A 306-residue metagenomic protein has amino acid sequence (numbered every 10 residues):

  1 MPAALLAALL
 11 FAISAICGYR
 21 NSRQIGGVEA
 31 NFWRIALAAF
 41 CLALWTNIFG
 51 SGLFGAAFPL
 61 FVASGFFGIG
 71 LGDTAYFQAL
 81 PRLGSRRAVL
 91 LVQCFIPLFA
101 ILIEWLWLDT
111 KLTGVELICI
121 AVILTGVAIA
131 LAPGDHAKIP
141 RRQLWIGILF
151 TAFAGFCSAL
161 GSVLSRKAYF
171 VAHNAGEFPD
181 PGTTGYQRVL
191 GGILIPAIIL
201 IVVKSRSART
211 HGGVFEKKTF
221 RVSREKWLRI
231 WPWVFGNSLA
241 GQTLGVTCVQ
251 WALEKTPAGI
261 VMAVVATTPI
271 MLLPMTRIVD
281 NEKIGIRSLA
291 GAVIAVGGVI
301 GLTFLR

Functional and structural regions predicted by a protein language model:
M1-L5, L9-A63, T74-L83, A132-F150 (+5 more regions): Membrane-interface interhelical linkers
L6, W33-R34, S64, L91-V92 (+4 more regions): Hydrophobic core positions of alpha-helical segments in small-molecule transporters and transporter systems
A7, S64-G65, T110-I123, D180-P196: Alpha-helical transmembrane segments
A12, A43, F66-G70, C94-L102 (+7 more regions): Hydrophobic/small/kink-forming positions within alpha-helical transmembrane segments of polytopic membrane proteins
S14-Y19, Y76-F77, A88, A100 (+5 more regions): Interfacial helix-capping/hinge residues at the ends of transmembrane alpha-helices
A30-N31, A88, T184, V261: Juxtamembrane helix-start motifs in multi-pass secondary transporters
A36-L42, L91-L106, A121, G191 (+4 more regions): Alpha-helical transmembrane segments of compact multi-pass small-molecule transporters, enriched in specific families
L42, I101-W105, G114-G134, R287-R306: Hydrophobic transmembrane alpha-helices of multi-pass small-molecule transport proteins
